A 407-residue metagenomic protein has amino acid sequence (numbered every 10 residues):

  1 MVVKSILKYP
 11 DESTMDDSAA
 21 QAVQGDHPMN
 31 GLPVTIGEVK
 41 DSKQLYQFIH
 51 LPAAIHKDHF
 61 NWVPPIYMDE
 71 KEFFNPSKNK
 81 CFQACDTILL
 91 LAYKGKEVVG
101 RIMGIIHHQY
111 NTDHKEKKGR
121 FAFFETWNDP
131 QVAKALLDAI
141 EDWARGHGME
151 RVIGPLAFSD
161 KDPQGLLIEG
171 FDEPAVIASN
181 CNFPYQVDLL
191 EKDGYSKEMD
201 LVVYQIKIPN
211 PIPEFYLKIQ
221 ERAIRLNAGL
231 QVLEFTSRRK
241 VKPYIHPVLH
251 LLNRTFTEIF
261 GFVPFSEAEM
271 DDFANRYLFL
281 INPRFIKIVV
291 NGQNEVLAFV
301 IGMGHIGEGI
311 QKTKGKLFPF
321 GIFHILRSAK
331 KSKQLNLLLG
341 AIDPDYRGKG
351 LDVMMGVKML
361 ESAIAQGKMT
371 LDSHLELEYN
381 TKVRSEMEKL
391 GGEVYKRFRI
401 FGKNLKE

Functional and structural regions predicted by a protein language model:
V2-H27, A133-T236, R399-L405: Acyl-donor-binding surface of acyltransferase catalytic domains
V2-P10, M15-A122: A generic N-terminal leader/anchor concept
T35-Q47, V232-P247: A short beta-loop-alpha structural element at the N-terminal edge of CoA-dependent acyl/N-acetyltransferase catalytic
P52-K94, I102-T112, F235-G340: A conserved beta-strand-loop-helix scaffold within acyl/acetyltransferase catalytic domains
N111-G194, M199, T313-L390: Acyl-donor binding region in acyl/amide transferases
V290-N291, V300-I306, L338-P344, M355 (+4 more regions): Active-site proximal loops enriched in glycine and acidic residues that flank catalytic Cys/His/Asp and coordinate
